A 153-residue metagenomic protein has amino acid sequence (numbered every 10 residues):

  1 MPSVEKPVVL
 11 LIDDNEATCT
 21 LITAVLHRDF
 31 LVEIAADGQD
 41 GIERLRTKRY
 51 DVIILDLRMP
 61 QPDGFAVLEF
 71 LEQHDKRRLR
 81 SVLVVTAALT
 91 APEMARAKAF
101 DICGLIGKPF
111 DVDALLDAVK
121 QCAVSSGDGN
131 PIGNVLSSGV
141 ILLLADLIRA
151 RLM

Functional and structural regions predicted by a protein language model:
S3-A17, I22-T23, I53: Conserved acidic segment of CheY-like receiver
E16-E33, F100: Two-component/phosphorelay signaling modules centered on CheY-like receiver
I34-V52: Acidic, metal-coordinating helix/loop segments flanking the phosphotransfer/catalytic sites of two-component signaling
D56, T86: Active-site residues of response regulator receiver
P60, T90, P109: The feature encodes the CheY-like receiver
F110-V119: C-terminal output helix
S126-M153: CheY-like receiver
